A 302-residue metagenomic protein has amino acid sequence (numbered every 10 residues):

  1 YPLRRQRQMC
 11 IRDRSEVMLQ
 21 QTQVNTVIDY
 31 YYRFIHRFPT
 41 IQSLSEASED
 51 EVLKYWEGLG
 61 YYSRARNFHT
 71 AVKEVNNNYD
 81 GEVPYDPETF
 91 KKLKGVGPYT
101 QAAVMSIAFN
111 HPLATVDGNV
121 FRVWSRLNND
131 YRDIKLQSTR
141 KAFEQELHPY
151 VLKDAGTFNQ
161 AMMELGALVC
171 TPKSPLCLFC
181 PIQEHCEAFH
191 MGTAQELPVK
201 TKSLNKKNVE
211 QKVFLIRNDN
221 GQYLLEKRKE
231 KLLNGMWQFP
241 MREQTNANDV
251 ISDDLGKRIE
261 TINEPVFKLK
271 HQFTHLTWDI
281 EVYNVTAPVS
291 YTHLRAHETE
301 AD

Functional and structural regions predicted by a protein language model:
Y1-R7, I11, H293, E300-D302: Single conserved hydrophobic/aromatic residue that forms the stacking wall/gate of nucleotide- or nucleobase-binding
Q6, R12-L178, I182-M191, Q195: Catalytic cores of DNA base-excision repair glycosylases
R7, E184, E210-K212, G221 (+1 more regions): Change "...and in nucleic-acid phosphodiester-cleaving endonucleases..." to "...and in nucleic-acid processing enzymes
M18, M162, C180, F214 (+3 more regions): A residue-level signal for conserved active-site and pocket-lining positions in enzyme catalytic cores
H185, N284-D302: NUDIX/MutT-family hydrolases
Q195-M241: N-terminal strand-loop-strand
I251: Hydrophobic alpha-helical positions that pack around
I259-Y291: Active-site-adjacent beta-strand/loop module that shapes the phosphate/pyrophosphate-binding cleft
